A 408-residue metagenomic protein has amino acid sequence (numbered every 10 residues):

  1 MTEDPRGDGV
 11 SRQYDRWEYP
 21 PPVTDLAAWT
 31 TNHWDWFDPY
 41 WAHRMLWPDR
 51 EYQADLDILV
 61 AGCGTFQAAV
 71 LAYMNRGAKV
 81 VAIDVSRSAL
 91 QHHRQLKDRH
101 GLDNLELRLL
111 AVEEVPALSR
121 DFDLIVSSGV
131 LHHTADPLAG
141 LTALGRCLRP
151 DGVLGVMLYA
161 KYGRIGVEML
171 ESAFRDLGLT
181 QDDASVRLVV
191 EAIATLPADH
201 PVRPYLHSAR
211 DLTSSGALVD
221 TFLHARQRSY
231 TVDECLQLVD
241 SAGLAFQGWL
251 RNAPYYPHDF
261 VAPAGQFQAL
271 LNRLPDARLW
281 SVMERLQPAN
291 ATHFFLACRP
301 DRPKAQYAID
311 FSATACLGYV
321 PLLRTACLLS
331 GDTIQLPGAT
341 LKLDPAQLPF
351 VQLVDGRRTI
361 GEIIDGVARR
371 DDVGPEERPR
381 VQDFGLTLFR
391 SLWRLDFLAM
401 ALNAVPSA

Functional and structural regions predicted by a protein language model:
R16-L56, V70: Conserved alpha-helix/loop element of class I SAM-dependent methyltransferases that forms part of the SAM/SAH-binding
E51-V115: Class I SAM-dependent methyltransferase SAM/SAH-binding core
E113-I125: A short acidic, Gly/Pro-enriched loop at the edge of an enzyme's catalytic core that lines a small-molecule cofactor
D123-L138, L154, A160: A short SAM/SAH-binding and catalytic strip from SAM-dependent methyltransferases
L138-D151: A short glycine-rich, Lys/Arg-flanked "PGG" loop and its adjoining helix->strand segment in the class I
V153-Y205: Conserved class I S-adenosyl-L-methionine
Q227-F246: Short alpha-helix
P257-A297, A339-A408: Long, charge-rich, low-complexity alpha-helical segments
